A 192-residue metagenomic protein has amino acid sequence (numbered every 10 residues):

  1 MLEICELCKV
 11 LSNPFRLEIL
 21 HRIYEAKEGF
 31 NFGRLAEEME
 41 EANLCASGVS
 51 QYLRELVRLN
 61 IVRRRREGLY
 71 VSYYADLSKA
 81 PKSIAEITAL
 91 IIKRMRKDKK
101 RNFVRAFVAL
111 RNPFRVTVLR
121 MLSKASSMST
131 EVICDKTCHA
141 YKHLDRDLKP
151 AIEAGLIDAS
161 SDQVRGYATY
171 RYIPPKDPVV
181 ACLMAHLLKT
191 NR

Functional and structural regions predicted by a protein language model:
M1-I4, H21, E25, L77-K124 (+3 more regions): Amphipathic alpha-helical dimerization/coiled-coil segments that flank or bridge DNA-binding/regulatory modules
I4-S12: Extreme N-terminal segment that seeds HTH/winged-HTH DNA-binding domains in transcriptional regulators
E28-E38, S127-K136: Short acidic, hydrophobic short linear motifs in intrinsically disordered regions
A42-R58, C138-E153: Short amphipathic alpha-helical interaction segments
V57-E67, I152-D162: A short, conserved structural fragment
R65-S72, S78, S161-Y170: Short, Lys/Arg-rich nucleic-acid/phosphate-binding segment
K149-A154, D158-A159, A168-Y172, V180: Contiguous, function-dense segments enriched for cysteine-driven chemistry and partner/ligand-binding capacity
